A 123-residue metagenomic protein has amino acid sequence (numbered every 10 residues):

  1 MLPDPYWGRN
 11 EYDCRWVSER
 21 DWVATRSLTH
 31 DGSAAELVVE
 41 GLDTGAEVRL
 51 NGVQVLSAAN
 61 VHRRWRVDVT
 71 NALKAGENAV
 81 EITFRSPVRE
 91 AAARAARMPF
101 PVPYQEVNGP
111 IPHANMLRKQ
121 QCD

Functional and structural regions predicted by a protein language model:
M1, C14, S18-D123: Accessory beta-strand-rich segments of carbohydrate-active enzymes
M1-R9: Acidic-aromatic substrate-binding/catalytic surfaces of carbohydrate-active enzymes
